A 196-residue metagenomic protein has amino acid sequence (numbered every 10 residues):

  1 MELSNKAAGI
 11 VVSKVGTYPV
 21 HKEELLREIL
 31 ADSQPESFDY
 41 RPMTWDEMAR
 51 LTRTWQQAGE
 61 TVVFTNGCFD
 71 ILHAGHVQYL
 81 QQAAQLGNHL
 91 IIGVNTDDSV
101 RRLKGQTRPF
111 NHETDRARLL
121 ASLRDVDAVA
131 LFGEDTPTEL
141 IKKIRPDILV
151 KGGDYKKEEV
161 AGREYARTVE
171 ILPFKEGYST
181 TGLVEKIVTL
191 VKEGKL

Functional and structural regions predicted by a protein language model:
M1-L26: Conserved post-catalytic alpha-helical subdomain immediately downstream of the catalytic base and nucleotide-binding
K22-L196: Nucleotidyltransferase catalytic core that binds NTPs
